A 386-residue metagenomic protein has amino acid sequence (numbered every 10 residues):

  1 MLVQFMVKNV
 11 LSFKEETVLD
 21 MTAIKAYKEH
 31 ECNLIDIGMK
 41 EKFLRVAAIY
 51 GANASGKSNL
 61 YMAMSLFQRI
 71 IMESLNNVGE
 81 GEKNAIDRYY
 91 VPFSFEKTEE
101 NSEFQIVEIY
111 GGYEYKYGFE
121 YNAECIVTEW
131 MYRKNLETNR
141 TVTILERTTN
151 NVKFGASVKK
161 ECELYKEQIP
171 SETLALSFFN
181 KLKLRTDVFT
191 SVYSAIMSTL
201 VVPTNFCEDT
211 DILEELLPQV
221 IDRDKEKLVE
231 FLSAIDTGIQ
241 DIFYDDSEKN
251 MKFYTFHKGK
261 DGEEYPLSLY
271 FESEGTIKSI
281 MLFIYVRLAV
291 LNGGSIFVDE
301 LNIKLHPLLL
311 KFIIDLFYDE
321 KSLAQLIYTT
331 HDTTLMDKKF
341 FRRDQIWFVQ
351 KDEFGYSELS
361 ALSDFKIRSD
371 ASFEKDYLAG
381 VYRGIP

Functional and structural regions predicted by a protein language model:
M1-F5, K97-V107, V127: Short, hydrophobic/aromatic-rich segments at coil-to-beta transitions
M1-Q4, V10, F312-P386: C-terminal lobe/lid and adjacent interdomain/linker elements of RecA-like ASCE P-loop ATPase modules
L2-R69: Pre-Walker A-like glycine/lysine-rich segment at the N-terminus of P-loop NTPase domains
E41-V91, S279-I280, Y285, T329: Phosphate-binding glycine-rich loops of NTP-binding sites
V46-Y50, K249-R287, S295, L301-L305: Conserved ABC ATPase signature
E114, S295-I296: Hydrophobic "anchor" residues on beta-strands that sit immediately upstream of conserved functional sites
Y115-Y244: Electropositive, glycine-dotted interaction segments that contact anionic polymers or phosphate-rich ligands
H306-K311: Short alpha-helix of the ABC ATPase nucleotide-binding domain corresponding to the H-loop/switch region
